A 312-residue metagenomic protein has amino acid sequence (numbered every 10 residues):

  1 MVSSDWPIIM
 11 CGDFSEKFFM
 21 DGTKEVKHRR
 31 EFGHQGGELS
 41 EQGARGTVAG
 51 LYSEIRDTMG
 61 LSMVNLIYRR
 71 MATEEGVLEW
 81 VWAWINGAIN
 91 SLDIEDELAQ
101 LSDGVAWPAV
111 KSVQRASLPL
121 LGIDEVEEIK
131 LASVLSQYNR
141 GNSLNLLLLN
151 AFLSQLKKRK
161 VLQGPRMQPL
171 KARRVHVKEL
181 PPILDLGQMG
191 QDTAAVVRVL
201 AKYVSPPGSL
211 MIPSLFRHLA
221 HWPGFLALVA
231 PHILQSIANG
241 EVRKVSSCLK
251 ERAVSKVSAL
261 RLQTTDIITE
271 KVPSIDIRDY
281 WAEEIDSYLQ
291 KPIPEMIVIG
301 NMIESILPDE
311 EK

Functional and structural regions predicted by a protein language model:
M1, W6-K312: Hydrophobic alpha-helical segments
